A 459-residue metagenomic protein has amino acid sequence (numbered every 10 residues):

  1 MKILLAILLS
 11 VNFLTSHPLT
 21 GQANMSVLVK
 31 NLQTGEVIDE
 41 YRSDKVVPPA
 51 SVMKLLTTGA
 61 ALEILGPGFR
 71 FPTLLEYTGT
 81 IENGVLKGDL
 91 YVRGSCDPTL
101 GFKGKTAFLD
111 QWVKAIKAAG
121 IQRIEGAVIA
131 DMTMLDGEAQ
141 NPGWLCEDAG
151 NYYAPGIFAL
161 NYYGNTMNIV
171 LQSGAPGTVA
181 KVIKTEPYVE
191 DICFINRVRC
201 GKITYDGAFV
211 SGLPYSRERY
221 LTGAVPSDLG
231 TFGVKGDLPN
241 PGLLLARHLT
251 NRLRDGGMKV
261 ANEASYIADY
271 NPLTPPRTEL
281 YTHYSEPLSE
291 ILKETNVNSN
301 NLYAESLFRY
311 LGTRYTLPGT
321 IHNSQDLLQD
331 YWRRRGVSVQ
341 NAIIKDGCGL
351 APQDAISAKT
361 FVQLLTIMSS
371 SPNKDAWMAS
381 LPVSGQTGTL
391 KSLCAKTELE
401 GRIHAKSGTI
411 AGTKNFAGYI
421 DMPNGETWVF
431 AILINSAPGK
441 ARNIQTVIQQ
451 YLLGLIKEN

Functional and structural regions predicted by a protein language model:
M1-I7: Sec-dependent signal peptide recognition, specifically the positively charged N-region followed immediately by
I7-V46, L65, F71-P72, W112-G120 (+1 more regions): Beta-lactamase-like hydrolase cores
L9, F13, Y188-C200, T397-H404: Short Pro/Gly-enriched beta-strand edge/turn motifs at strand-loop
I38-E40, N298, E305-N459: Small-residue-rich helix-loop
E40-A60: Short active-site loop at a secondary-structure junction that contains or immediately precedes the catalytic residue(s)
I64-V339, K457-E458: Conserved serine DD-peptidase/penicillin-binding transpeptidase domain and beta-lactam-recognizing active-site
